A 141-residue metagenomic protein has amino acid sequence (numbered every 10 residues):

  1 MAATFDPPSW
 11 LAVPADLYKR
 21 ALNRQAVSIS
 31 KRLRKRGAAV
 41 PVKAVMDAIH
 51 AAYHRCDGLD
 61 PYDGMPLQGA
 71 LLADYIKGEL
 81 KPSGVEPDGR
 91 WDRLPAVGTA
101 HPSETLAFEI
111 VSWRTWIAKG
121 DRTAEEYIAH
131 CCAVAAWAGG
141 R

Functional and structural regions predicted by a protein language model:
M1-R141: Replace "small metal-dependent catalytic modules" with "small catalytic or cofactor-binding modules
